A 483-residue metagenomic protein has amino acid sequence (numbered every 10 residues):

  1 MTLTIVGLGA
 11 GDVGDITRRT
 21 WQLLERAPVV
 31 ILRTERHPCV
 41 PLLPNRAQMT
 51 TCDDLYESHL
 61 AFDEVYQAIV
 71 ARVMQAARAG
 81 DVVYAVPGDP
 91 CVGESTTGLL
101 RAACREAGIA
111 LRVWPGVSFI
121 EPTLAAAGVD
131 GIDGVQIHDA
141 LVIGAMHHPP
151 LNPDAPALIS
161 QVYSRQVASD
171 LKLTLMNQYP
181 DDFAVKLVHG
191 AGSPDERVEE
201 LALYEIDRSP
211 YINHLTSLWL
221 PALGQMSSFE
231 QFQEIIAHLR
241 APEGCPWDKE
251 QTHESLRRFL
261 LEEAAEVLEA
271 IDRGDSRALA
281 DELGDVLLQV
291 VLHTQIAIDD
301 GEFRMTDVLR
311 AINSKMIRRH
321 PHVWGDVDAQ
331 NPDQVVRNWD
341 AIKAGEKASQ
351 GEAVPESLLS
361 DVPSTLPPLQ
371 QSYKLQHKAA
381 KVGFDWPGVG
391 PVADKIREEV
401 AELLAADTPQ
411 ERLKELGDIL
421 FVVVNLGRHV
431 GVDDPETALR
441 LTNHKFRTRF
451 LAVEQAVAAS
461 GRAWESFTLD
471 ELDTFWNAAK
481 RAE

Functional and structural regions predicted by a protein language model:
M1-R112: Class I S-adenosyl-L-methionine
T2-V6, Q22, V29, M74 (+6 more regions): Beta-strand/loop-alpha-helix module characteristic of Rossmann-like adenine-cofactor folds
R18, E121-A126, S255-R257, V291 (+1 more regions): Short hydrophobic alpha-helical segments that form membrane-spanning helices or hydrophobic packing faces of helical
E200-A278, D326-A406, V457, G461-E483: Extended low-complexity intrinsically disordered regions
L260-L268, S276-I298, E302, T306-S314 (+2 more regions): An amphipathic alpha-helical micro-motif enriched in hydrophobic residues with embedded/adjacent acidic residues
V323: Conserved phosphoryl-transfer catalytic core
